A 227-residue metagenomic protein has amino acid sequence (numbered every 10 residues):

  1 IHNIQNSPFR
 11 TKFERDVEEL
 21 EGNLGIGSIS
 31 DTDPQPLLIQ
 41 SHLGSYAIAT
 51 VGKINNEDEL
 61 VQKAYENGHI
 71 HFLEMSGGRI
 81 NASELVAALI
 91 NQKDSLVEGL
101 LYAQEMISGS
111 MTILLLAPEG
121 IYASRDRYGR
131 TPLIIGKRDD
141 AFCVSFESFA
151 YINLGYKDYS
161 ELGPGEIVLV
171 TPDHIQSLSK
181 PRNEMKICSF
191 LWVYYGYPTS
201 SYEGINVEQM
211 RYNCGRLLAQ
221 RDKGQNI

Functional and structural regions predicted by a protein language model:
I1-P164, L169-I227: Conserved short alpha-helical segments that host acidic/polar catalytic motifs at enzyme active sites
